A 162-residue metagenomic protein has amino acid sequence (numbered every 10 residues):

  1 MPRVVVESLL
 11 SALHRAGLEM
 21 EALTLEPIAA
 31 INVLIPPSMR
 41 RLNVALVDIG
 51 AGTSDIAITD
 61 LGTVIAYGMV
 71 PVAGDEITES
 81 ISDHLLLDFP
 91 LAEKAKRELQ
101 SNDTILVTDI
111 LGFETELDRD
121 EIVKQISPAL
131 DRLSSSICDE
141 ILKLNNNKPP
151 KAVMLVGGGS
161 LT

Functional and structural regions predicted by a protein language model:
M1, A22, D48, M69 (+1 more regions): Small/polar loops that bind or transfer phosphate-bearing groups
M1-V44, T63-I65, G74, F89 (+2 more regions): Nucleotide/phosphate-binding catalytic cleft detector across ATP-hydrolyzing and phosphate-transferring enzymes
R3, A51-T53, G159-T162: Gly/Ser/Thr-rich loops at beta-strand to alpha-helix junctions that form or flank small-molecule/cofactor-binding
L13, D48, I81, I137 (+1 more regions): Residue-level signature of catalytic and energy-coupling elements of molecular machines, predominantly ATP/GTP-dependent
P37-Y67, I81: Gly/Thr-rich phosphate-binding beta-strand-loop-beta motif of the actin/hexokinase/Hsp70
D60-A95: Metal-dependent phosphodiester-processing active-site neighborhood
A129-C138: A general structural motif
K151-S160: Glycine-rich beta-strand-to-loop/alpha-helix junction loops that act as flexible
